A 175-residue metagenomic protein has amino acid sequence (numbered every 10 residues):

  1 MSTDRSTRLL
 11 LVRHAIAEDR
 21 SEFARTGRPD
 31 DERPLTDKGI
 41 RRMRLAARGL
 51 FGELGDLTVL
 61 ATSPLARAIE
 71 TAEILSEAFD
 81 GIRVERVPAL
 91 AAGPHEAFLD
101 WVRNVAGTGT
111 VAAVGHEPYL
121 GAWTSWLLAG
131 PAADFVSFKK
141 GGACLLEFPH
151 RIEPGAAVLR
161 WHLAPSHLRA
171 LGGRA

Functional and structural regions predicted by a protein language model:
S2-L90, E96, D134, F138 (+1 more regions): Active-site-proximal alpha-helix that buttresses catalytic centers in soluble enzyme cores
L9, T110-A112, A143: Residue-level preference for the first positions of well-ordered beta-strands
G55-L57, G107-T110: Short, high-confidence coil segments that cap the C-terminus of an alpha-helix and link into the following beta-strand
L90-G107: Short phosphate-binding loop-to-helix
T108-S125: A glycine-rich beta-strand to alpha-helix segment that forms a phosphate/ribose-binding loop at ligand/cofactor sites
L128-V158, A164-P165: Domain-level recognition of soluble alpha/beta enzyme cores, biased toward histidine phosphatases/phosphomutases
R160-A175: Charged phosphate-binding loop/patch that engages nucleotide di/tri-phosphates or the phosphate backbone of nucleic
